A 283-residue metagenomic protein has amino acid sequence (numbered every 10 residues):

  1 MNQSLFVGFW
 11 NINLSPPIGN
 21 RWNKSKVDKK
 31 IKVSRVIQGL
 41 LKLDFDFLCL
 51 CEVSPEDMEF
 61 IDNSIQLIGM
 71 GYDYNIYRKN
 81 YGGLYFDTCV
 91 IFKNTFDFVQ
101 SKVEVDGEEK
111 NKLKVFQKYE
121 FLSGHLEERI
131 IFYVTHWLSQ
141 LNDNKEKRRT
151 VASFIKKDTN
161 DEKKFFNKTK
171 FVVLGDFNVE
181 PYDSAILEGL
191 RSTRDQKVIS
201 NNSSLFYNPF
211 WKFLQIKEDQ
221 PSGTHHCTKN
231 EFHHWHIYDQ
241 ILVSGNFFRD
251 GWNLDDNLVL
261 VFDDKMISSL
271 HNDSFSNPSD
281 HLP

Functional and structural regions predicted by a protein language model:
M1-I68, N75-D87, H271-S276, D280: N-terminal, active-site-proximal structural segment of metallo-dependent hydrolase catalytic domains
Q3-S4, E128, N167-K170: Short coil/turn segments at beta-strand junctions that form active-site/ligand-binding loops
N11-N13, S54, L138, F177-E180: Catalytic metal-binding/acid-base residues of hydrolase active sites
N20-R21, D143-K147: Short, solvent-exposed loop/turn segments at secondary-structure boundaries
L48-C51, V172-D176: Active-site neighborhood of phospho(di)ester-bond hydrolases with catalytic His/Asp-centered motifs
C49, V53-W137: Structured beta-strand-rich core segments of catalytic domains in phosphoester-bond hydrolases
E56, K164-T169, V179-P283: Metal-dependent phosphoester-hydrolase catalytic domains
F154-L174: His/acidic metal-ligating clusters that form di-metal
